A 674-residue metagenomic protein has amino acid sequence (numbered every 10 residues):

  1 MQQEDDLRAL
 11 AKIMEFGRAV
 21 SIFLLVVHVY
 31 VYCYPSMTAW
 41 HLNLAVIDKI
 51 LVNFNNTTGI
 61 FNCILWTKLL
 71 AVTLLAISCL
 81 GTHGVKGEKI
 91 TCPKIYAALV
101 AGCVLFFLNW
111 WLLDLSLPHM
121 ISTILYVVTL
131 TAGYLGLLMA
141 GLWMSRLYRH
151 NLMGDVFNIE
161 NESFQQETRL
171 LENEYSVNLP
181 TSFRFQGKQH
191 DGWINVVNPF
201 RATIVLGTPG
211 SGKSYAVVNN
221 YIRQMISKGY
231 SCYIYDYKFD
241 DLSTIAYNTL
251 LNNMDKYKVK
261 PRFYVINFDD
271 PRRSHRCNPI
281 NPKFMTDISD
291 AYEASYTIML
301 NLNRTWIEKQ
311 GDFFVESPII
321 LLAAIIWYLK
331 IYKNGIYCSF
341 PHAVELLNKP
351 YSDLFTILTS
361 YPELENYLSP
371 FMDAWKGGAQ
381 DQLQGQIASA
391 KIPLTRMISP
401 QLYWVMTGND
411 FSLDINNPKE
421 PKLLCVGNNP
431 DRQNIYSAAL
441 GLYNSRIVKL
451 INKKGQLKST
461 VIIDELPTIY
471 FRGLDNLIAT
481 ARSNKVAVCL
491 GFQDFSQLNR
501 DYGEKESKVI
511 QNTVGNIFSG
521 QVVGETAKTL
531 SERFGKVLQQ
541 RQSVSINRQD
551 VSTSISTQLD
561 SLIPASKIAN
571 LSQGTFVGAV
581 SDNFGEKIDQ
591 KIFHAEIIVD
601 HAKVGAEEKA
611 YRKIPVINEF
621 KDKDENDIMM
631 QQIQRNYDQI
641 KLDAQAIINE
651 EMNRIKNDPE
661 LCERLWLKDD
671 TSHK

Functional and structural regions predicted by a protein language model:
M1-S211, Y215, N220, N547-R548 (+1 more regions): Basic- and hydrophobic-enriched, low-structure N-terminal and domain-boundary segments that flank ATP-binding catalytic
H28, L42, R149-L152, V156 (+4 more regions): P-loop NTPase motor domains
F183-Q189, N303-F313, R541-Q558: Low-complexity, polar-biased intrinsically disordered regions enriched in Pro/Ser/Thr/Gly
Q189, R272-H275, K505, Q558: Residue-level signal for pocket-adjacent positions within structured domains
I478-T480, N484-S581: Conserved ATP-driven motor cores of ASCE-family P-loop NTPases powering translocation/secretion/packaging/pilus
